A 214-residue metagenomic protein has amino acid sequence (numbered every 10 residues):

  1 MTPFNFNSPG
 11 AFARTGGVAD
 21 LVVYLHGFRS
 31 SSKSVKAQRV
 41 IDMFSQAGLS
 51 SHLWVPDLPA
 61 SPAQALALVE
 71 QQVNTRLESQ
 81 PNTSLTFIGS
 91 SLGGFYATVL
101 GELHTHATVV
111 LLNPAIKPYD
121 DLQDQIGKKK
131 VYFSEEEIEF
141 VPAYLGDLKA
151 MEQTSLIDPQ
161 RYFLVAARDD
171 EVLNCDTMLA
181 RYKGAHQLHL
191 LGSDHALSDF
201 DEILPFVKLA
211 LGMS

Functional and structural regions predicted by a protein language model:
M1-L21, L122-Q125, K129-K130, S214: Flexible, membrane-associating and regulatory peripheral segments of lipid-active enzymes
V18-T83: Active-site catalytic motif of lipid deacylating hydrolases and related acyltransferases
V22, T83-T86, A107, Y162: Generic beta-sheet signal
Y24-F28, I88, V165: Short hydrophobic segments within beta-strands
G48, Q80, H104, Y182-A185: A structural signal for short coil/turn segments at secondary-structure junctions
I88-A97: Gly/Ala-rich beta-loop-alpha elbow adjacent to hydrolase catalytic centers
V99-L103: Active-site signature of alpha/beta-hydrolase-fold catalytic machinery across serine- and Asp/Cys-nucleophile hydrolases
A107-S214: The alpha/beta-hydrolase serine catalytic core
